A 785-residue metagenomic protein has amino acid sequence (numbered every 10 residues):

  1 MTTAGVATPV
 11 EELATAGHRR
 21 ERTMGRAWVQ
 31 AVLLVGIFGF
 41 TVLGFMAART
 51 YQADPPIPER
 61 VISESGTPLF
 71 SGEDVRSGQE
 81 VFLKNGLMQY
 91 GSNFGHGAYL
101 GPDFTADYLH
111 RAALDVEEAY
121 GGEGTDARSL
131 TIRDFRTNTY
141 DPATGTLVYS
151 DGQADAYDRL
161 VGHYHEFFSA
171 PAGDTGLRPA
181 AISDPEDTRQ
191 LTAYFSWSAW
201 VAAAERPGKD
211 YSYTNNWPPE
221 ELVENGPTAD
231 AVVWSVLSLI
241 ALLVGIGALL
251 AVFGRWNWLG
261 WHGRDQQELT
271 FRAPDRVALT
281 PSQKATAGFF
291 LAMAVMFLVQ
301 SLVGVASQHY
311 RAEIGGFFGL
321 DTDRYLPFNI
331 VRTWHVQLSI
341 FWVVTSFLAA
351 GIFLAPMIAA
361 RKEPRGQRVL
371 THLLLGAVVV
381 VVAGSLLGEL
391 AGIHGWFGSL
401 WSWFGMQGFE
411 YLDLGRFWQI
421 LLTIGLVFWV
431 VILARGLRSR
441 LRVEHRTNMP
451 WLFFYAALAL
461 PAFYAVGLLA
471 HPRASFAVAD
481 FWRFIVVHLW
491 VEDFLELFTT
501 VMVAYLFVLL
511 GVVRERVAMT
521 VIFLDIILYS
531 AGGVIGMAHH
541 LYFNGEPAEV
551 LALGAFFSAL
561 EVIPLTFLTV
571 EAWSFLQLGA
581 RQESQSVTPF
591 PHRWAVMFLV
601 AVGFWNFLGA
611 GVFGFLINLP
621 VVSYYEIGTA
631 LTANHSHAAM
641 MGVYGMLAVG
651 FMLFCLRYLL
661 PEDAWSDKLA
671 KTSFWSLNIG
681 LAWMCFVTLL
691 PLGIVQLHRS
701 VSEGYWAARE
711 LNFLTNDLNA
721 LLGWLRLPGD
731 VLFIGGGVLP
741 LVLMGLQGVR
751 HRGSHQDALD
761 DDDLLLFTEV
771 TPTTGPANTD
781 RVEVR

Functional and structural regions predicted by a protein language model:
T2-F70: Post-cleavage N-terminal segment of exported redox proteins
P9-M24, L259-A285, K362-R365, R442-R446 (+3 more regions): Membrane-interfacial, low-structure loops and terminal tails that flank and connect transmembrane helices in multi-pass
V29-R49, F82, Y90, D230-W258 (+12 more regions): Hydrophobic cores of alpha-helical transmembrane segments in multi-pass integral membrane proteins
Q52-D230: Soluble extramembrane regions of membrane proteins in the secretory/endomembrane system
I62-G66, G315-I330, Y625-G628: Perimembrane loop-to-helix junctions flanking transmembrane segments
N216-A241, D275-A285: Cytosolic-side membrane-insertion boundary helix
F404-R416, V478-H488, E546-F557, G628-A633: Non-cytosolic membrane-interface motifs at loop->transmembrane helix junctions
A580-S586, I627-G628, C655-A670: Alpha-helical transmembrane segments
